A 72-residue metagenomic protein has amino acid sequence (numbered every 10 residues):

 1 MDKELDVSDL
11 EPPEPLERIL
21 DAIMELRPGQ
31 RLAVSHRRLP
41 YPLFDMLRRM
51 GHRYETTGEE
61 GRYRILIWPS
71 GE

Functional and structural regions predicted by a protein language model:
M1-L26: An N-terminal amphipathic alpha-helical segment
D2-K3, R49-M50, G71: Intrinsically disordered, low-complexity terminal tails/loops enriched in metal-binding residues
E25, D45, T56-G58: Sterically constrained small-residue positions within well-ordered secondary structures of folded domains
A33-R53: Short, structured protein-protein interaction patches enriched in aromatics and acidic/basic residues, typified by
E55-E72: C-terminal edge-of-domain segments
